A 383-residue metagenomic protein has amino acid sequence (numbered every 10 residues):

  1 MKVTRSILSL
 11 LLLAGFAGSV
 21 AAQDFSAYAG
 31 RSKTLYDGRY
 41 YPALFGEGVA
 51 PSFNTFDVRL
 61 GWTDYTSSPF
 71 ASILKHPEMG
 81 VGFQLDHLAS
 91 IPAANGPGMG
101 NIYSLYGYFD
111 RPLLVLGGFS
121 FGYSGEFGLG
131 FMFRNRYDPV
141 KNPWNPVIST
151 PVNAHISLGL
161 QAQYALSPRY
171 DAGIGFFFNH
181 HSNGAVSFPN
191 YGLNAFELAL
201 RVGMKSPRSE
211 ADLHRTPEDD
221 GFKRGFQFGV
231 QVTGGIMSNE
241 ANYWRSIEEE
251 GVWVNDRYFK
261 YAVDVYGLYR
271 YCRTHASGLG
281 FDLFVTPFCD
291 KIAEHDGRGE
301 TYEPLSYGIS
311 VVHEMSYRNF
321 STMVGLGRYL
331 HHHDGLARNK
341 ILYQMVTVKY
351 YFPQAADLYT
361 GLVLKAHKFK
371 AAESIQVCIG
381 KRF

Functional and structural regions predicted by a protein language model:
A22-Q23, Y65-P77, L114-F121, A165-Y170 (+3 more regions): Short loop/turn motifs that connect adjacent beta-strands in outer-membrane beta-barrel proteins
F25-A29, M79-V81, Y123-F127, L158-L160 (+8 more regions): Membrane-embedded beta-strand positions of outer-membrane beta-barrel proteins
A29-L35, W62, F83-A89, F127-N135 (+9 more regions): Transmembrane beta-strands of outer-membrane beta-barrel pores
T34-T55, P92-M99, S238-A262: Surface-exposed strand-loop-strand hairpins of Gram-negative outer-membrane beta-barrel proteins
P42-E47, I91-P97, N142-I148, N183-N190 (+4 more regions): Extracellular loop and loop/strand-boundary signature of outer-membrane beta-barrel proteins
A50-F56, P97-L105, F119, T150-I156 (+6 more regions): Residues that define the transmembrane beta-barrel architecture of outer-membrane proteins
V58, N194-R215, A372-F383: Outer-membrane beta-barrel "beta-signal"
V58-W62, L105-R111, G125-L129, L158-Y164 (+7 more regions): Residues on the lipid-exposed face of transmembrane beta-strands in outer-membrane beta-barrel proteins
